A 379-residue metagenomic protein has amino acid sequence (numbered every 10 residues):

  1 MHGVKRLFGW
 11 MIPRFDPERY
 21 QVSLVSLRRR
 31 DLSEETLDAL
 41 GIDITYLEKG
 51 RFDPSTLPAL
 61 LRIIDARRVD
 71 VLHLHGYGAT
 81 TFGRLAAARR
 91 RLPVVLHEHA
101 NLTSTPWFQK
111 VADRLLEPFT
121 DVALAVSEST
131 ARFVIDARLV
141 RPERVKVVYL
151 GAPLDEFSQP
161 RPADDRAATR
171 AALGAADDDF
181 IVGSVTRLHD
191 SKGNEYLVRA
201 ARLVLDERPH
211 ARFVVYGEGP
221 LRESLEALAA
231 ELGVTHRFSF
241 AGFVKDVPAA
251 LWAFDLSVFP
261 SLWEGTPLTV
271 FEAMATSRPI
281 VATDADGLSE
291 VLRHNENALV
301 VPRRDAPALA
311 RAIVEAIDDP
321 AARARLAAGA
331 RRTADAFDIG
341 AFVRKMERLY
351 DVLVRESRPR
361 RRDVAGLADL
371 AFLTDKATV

Functional and structural regions predicted by a protein language model:
H2-W10, F180, S184-D206, F213 (+3 more regions): A conserved mid-protein helix/loop that constitutes part of the nucleotide-sugar donor-binding site
V25-S26, P279-A282, L292: Short hydrophobic beta-strand element within catalytic cores of glycosyltransferases and related nucleotide-activated
V95-L124, R132: A conserved, positively charged/aromatic
T120-V147, A152-Q159: A short, active-site helix/loop in glycosyltransferases that binds the activated sugar's phosphate group
A168-A171, E315, A322-A336, R348: A short, well-ordered alpha-helix in the C-terminal region of glycosyltransferases
E226-G242: Nucleotide-activated donor-binding/catalytic signature segment of Leloir-type glycosyltransferases, i.e., the conserved
F243, L262: Aromatic "clamp/platform" in nucleotide-sugar-dependent glycosyltransferases that forms part of the donor/acceptor
H294-N295, L299-A306, E315-A321: Conserved acidic donor-binding segment of nucleotide-sugar-dependent glycosyltransferases
